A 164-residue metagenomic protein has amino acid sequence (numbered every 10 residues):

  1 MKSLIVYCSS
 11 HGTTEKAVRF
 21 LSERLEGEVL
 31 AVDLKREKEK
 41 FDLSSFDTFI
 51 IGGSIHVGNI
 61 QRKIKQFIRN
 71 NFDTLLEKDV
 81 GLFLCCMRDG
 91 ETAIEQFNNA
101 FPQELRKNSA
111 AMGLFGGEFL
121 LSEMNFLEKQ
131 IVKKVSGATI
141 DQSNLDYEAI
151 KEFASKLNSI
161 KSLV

Functional and structural regions predicted by a protein language model:
M1, S44, K107: Structured loop/turn residues at beta-strand edges in well-structured enzyme cores
K2-E26: N-terminal beta1-alpha1 ligand-phosphate binding loop
V6-C8, I51-G52, F83, F115: Short hydrophobic segments within beta-strands
R24, E28, V57-V164: FMN-binding flavodoxin-like domain, especially the glycine-rich phosphate-binding loop
G27-E39: A short beta-strand-loop structural module common to alpha/beta enzyme folds
F41-D42, E104: Structural motif
L43-S44, L75: A short, aliphatic-rich alpha-helical micro-motif
